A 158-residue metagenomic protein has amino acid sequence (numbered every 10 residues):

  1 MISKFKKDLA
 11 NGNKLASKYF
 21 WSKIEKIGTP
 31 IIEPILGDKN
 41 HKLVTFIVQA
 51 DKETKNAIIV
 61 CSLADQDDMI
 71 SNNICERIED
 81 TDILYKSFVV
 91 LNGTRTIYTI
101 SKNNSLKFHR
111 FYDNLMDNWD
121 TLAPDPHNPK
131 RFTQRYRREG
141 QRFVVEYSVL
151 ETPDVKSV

Functional and structural regions predicted by a protein language model:
M1-Q49: Non-catalytic, glycine-rich low-complexity segments
L36-G93, N103-K156: Aromatic-rich carbohydrate-binding modules that target alpha-glucans
R95-T99: Short, conserved beta-strand segments of beta-strand-rich sandwich/propeller modules, principally
